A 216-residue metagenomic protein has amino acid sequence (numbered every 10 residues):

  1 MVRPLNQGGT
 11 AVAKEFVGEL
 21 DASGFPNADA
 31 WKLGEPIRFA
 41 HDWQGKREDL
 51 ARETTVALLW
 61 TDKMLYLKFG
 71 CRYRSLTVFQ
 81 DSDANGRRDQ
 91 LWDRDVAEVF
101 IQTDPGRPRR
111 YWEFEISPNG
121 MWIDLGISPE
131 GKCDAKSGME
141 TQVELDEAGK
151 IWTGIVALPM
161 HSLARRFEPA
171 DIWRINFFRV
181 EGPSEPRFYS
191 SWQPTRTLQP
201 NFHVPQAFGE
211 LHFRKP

Functional and structural regions predicted by a protein language model:
M1-P216: Structural preference for beta-rich elements and adjacent junctions enriched in aromatics
